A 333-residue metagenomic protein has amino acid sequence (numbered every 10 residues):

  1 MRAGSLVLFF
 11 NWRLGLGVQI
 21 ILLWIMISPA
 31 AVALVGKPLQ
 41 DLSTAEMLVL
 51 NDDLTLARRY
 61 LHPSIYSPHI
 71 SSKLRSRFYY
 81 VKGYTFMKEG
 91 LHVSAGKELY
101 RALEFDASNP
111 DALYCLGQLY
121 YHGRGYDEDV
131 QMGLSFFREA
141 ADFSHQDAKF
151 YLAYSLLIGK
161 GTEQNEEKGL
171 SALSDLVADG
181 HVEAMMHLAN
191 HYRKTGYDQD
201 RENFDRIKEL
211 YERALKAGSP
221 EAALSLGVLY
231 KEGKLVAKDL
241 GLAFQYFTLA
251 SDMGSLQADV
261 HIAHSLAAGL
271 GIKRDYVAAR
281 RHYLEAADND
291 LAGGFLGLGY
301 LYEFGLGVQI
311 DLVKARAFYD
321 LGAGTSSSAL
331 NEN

Functional and structural regions predicted by a protein language model:
I27-Y84, G324, S328, N333: N-terminal leader/linker segments that initiate helical-solenoid repeat arrays
P63-S64, V81-F86, L113, G117-H122 (+6 more regions): Hydrophobic face of amphipathic alpha-helices that form TPR/SEL1-like repeat modules and related alpha-solenoid
S67-P68, S72-L74, D106-S108, H122-R124 (+12 more regions): Short helix-capping/linker turns of helical repeat alpha-solenoids
